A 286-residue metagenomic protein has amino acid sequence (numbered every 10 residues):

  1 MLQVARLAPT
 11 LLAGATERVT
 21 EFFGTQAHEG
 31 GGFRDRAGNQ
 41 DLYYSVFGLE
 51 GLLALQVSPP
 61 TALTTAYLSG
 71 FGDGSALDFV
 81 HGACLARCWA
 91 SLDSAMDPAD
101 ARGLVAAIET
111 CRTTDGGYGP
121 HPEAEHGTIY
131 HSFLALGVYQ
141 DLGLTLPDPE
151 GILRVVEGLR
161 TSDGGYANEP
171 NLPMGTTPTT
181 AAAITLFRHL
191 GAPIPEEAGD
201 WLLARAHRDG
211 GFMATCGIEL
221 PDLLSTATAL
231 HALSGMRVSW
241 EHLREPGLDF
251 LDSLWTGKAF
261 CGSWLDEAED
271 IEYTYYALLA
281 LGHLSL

Functional and structural regions predicted by a protein language model:
M1-L12, R36-P59, G74-D100, G119-P149 (+3 more regions): An alpha-helical repeat/solenoid feature that recognizes helix-turn-helix modules
G14-G31, P59-A76, A99-Y118, P147-G165 (+2 more regions): Long, well-ordered core segments of solenoidal/helical folds
